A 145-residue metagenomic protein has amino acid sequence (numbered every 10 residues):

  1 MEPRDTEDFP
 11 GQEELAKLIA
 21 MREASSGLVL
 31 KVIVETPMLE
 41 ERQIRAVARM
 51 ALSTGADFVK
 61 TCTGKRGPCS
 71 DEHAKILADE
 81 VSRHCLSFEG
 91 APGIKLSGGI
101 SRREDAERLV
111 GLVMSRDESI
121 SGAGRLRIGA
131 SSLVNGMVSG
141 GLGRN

Functional and structural regions predicted by a protein language model:
M1-I94, R103-N135, S139-N145: Alpha/beta enzyme core
S97: Terminal helix/beta-alpha structural elements that buttress the NAD(P)+-binding lobe
I100: Short donor-sugar binding/catalytic loops of nucleotide-sugar-dependent glycosyltransferases, especially enzymes
